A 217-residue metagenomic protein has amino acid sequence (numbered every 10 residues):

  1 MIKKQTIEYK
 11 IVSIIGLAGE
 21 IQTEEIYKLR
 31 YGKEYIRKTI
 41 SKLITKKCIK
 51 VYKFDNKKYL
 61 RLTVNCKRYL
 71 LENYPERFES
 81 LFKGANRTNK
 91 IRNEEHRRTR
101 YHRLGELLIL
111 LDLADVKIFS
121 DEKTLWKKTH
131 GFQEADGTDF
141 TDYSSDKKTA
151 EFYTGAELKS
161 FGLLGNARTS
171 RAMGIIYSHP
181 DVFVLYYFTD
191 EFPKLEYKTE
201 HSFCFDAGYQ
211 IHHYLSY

Functional and structural regions predicted by a protein language model:
M1-K83: Basic, Lys/Arg-rich alpha-helical nucleic-acid-recognition elements, primarily the DNA-binding modules of transcription
G16, T45, L71, P75 (+3 more regions): Generic surface-pattern signal
R30, I40-I44, L107-D115, E200-G208: Hydrophobic, Leu/Ile/Phe/Ala-enriched alpha-helical segments that form helix-helix packing faces
N56, N65, N73, N86-N89 (+3 more regions): Detector for Asparagine
C66, L71, E79, G137-F140 (+2 more regions): Generic intrinsically disordered, low-complexity segments enriched for polar/acidic and small residues
R87-Y197: Exposed, interaction-prone assembly regions rather than primary DNA-binding/catalytic cores
L185-Y217: Extended, charged low-complexity segments that frequently continue into or abut oligomerization scaffolds
